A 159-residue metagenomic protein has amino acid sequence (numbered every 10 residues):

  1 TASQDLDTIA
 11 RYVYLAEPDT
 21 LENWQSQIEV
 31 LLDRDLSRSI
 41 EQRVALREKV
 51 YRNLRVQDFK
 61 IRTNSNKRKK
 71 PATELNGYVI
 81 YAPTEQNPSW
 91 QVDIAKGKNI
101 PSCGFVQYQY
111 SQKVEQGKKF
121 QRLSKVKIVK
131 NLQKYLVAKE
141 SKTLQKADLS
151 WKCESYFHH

Functional and structural regions predicted by a protein language model:
T1-S37: Secretory pathway targeting signatures of secreted, lumenal, and periplasmic proteins
R11-Y14, Y78-I80, S111: Generic short beta-strand segments
N23-L32, A72-E74, P101-S111: Glycine-rich, often proline-containing surface loops adjacent to acidic residues and nearby aromatics that form
W24-N66: Mid-chain, structured segments of secreted extracytoplasmic proteins
R52-I100: Signature of long, low-cysteine stretches enriched in small and polar/charged residues
P83-K118, V126: An amphipathic alpha-helical core segment
V106-H159: Surface-exposed amphipathic alpha-helical segments
